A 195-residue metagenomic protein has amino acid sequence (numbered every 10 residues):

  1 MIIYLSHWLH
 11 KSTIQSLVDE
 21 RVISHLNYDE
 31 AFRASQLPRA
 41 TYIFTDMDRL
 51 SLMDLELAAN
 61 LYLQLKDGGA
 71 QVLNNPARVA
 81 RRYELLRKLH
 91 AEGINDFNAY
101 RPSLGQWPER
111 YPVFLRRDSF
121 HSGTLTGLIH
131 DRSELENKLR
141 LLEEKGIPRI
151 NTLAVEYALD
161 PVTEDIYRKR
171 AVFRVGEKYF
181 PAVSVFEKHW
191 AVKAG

Functional and structural regions predicted by a protein language model:
M1-I3: Extreme N-terminal starter segment of soluble prokaryotic enzymes
S6-P112: Conserved N-proximal alpha/beta basic substrate-recognition cap immediately N-terminal to, or forming the N-lobe
L9-H10, D48-L50, R78-V79, S119-H121 (+3 more regions): Short, solvent-exposed loop/turn segments at secondary-structure junctions
T13-I14, H90-G93, D118, L159-D165: Short, solvent-exposed secondary-structure boundary motifs
D29, P76, S103, H130 (+3 more regions): Residues at the C-termini of beta-strands that transition into short coil/loop
N98, E109-L115, T124-L125, I150-T152 (+1 more regions): Generic beta-strand structural signal
V113-L141: Glycine-rich phosphate-binding loop of ATP-grasp-fold ATP-dependent ligases
S133-G195: Phosphate-binding site of ATP-dependent enzymes
